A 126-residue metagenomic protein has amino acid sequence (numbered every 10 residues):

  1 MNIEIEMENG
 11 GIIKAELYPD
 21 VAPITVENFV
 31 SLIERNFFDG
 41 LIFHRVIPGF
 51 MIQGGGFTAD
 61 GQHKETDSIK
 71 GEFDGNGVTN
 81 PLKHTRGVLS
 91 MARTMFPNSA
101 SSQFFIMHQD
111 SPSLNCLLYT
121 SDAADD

Functional and structural regions predicted by a protein language model:
M1-D122: Cyclophilin-like peptidyl-prolyl cis-trans isomerases
